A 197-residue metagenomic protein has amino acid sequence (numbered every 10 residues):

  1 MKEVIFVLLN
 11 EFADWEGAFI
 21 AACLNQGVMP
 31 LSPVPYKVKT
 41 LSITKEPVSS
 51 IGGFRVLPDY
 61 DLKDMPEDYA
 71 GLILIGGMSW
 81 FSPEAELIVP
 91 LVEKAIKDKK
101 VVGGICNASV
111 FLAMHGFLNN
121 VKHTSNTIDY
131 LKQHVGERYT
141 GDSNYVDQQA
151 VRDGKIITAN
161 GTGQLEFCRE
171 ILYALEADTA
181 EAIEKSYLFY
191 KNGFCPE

Functional and structural regions predicted by a protein language model:
K2-I5, F12-A13, F19, Q26-T44 (+4 more regions): Active-site-adjacent pocket-lining segments in enzyme domains
